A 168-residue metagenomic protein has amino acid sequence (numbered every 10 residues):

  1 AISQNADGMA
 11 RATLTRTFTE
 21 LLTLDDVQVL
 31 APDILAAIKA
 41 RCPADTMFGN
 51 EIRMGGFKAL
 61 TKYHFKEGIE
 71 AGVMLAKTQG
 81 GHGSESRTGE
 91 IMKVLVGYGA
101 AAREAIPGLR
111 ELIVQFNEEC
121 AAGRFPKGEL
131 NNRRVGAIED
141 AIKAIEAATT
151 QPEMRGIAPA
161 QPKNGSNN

Functional and structural regions predicted by a protein language model:
A1-Q4, L24-P43, F65-Q79, A101-V114 (+1 more regions): Amphipathic alpha-helical scaffolding segments comprising HEAT/armadillo-like alpha-solenoid repeats
G8-D26, M47-F65, H82-A101, A122-A144: Structural detector for internal amphipathic alpha-helices that build alpha-solenoid repeat scaffolds
C42-T46, E119: Short, solvent-exposed loop/turn elements at domain surfaces
V114-Q115, A122, K127, Q161 (+1 more regions): Histidine-centered catalytic/metal-binding microenvironments
T150-N164: Intrinsically disordered, low-complexity serine/threonine-rich repeat tracts
